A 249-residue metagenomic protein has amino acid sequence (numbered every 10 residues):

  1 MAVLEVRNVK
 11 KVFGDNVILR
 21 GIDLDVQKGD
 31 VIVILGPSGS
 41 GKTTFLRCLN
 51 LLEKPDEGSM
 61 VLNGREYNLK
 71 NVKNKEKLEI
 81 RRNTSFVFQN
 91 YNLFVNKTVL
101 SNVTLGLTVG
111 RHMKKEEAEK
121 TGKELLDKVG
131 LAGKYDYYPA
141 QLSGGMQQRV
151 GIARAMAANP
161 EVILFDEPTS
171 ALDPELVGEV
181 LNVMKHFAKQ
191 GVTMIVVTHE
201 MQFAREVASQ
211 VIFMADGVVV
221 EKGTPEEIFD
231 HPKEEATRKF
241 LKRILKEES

Functional and structural regions predicted by a protein language model:
N50: Helix-to-loop junction immediately C-terminal to a conserved catalytic motif
Y67-S85, K115-E116, H231-P232: ABC ATPase NBD coupling module
Y138-L142, M146: Conserved ABC ATPase signature
A157-E161: A short, proline-enriched helix->beta-strand linker immediately N-terminal to the Walker B motif in ABC-type P-loop
I163-D166: Catalytic Walker B motif of ABC-type/P-loop ATPase nucleotide-binding domains
P174-L176: Helix N-cap at the start of a conserved alpha-helix in ABC-type nucleotide-binding domains
